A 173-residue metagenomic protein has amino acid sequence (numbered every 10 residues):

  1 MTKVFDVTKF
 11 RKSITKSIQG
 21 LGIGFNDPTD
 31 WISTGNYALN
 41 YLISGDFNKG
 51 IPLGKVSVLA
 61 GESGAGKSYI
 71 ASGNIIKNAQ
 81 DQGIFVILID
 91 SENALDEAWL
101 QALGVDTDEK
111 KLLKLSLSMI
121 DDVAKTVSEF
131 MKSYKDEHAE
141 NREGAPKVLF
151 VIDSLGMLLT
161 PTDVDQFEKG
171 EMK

Functional and structural regions predicted by a protein language model:
T2-K110, D122-K132, D136: The Walker A/P-loop phosphate-binding site
L88, L115, S154: Small/polar loops that bind or transfer phosphate-bearing groups
K110-S118: Short acidic-hydrophobic, aromatic-tinged amphipathic segments that line or gate anion-handling sites
D121-K173: P-loop NTPase motor core
